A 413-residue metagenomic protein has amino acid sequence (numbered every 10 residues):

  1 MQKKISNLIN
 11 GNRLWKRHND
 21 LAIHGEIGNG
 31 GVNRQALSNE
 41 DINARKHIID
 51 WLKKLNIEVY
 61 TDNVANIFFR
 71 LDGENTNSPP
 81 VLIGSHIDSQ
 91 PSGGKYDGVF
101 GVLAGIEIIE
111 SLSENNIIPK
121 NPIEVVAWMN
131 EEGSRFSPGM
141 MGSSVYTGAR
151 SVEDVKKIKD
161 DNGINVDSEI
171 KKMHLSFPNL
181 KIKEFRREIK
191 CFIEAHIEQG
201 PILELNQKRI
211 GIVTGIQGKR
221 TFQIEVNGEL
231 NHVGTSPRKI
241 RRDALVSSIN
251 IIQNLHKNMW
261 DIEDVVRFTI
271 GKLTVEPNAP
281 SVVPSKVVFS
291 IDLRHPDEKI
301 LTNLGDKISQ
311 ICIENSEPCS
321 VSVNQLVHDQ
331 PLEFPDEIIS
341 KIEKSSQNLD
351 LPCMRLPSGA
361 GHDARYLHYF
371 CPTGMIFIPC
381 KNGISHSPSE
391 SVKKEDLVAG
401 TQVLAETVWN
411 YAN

Functional and structural regions predicted by a protein language model:
Q2-S38, D329: N-terminal capping segment at the start of a domain
L14-I27, G84-S85, P352-V403, Y411: Zn-dependent metallopeptidase/amidohydrolase metal-coordination segment
E26-D72: A non-catalytic alpha/beta surface segment that caps or lines the substrate-entry region of metallo-dependent hydrolase
A36-L37, T269-N278, S290-P296, S320-I339: A short beta-alpha structural unit
L55, I67-F100, G105: Catalytic-core environment of secreted peptidases
I83, G93-E132, R220-V226, H232-N258 (+3 more regions): Alpha-helical metal-binding/catalytic segments enriched in His/Glu/Asp
N130-E131, R135-E298: Midchain, well-structured core segments that form catalytic/ion-binding scaffolds
I216, H232, S236-I262, I308 (+2 more regions): His/Asp/Glu-rich mid-to-C-terminal helical/loop segments that flank catalytic regions of hydrolases
